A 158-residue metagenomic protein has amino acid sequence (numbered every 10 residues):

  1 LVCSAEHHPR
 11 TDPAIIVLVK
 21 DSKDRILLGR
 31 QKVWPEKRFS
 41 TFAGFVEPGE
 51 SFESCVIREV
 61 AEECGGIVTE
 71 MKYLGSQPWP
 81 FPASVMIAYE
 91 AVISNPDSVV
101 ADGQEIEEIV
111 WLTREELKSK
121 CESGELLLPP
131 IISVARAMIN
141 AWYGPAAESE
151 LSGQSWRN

Functional and structural regions predicted by a protein language model:
L1-E6, S40-V46: Short helix/strand-bridging catalytic loops that position acidic/His residues to coordinate divalent metals and engage
L1-L18: Cys/His-rich short segments
P9, E36, P80-A83: Short glycine/serine/proline-enriched coil/turn segments at secondary-structure junctions
A14-Q31, P35-A43, E53, E70-M71: Conserved active-site beta-strand-loop modules that form the wall/rim of enzyme catalytic pockets and either contain
I15, I87, E107: Change "...and in nucleic-acid phosphodiester-cleaving endonucleases..." to "...and in nucleic-acid processing enzymes
W34-F39, D102-N158: Nudix hydrolase/Nudix homology domain
T41-G75, Y89: The catalytic Nudix box helix
Q77-V100: Active-site-adjacent beta-strand/loop module that shapes the phosphate/pyrophosphate-binding cleft
